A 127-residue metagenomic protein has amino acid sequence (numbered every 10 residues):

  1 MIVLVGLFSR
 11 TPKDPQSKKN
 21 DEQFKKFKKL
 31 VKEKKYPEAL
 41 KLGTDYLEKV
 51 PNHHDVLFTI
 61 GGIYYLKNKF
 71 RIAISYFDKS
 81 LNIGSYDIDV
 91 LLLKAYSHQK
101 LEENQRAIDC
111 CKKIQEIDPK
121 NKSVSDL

Functional and structural regions predicted by a protein language model:
Q16-N52, L66: Alpha-helical segment of the N-proximal tetratricopeptide repeat
Y46, K79-S80, K113-I114: Canonical positions in the second alpha-helix
